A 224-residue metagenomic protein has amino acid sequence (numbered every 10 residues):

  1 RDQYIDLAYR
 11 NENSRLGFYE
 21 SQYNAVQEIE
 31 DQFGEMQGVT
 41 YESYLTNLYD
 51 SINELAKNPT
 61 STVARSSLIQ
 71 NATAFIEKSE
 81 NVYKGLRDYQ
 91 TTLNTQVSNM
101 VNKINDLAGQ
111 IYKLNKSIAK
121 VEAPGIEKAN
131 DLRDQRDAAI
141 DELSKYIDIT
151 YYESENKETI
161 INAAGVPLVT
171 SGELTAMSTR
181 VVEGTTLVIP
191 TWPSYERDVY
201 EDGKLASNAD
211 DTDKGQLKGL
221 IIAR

Functional and structural regions predicted by a protein language model:
R1-R224: Structural signature of extracellular appendage/secretion-system components
